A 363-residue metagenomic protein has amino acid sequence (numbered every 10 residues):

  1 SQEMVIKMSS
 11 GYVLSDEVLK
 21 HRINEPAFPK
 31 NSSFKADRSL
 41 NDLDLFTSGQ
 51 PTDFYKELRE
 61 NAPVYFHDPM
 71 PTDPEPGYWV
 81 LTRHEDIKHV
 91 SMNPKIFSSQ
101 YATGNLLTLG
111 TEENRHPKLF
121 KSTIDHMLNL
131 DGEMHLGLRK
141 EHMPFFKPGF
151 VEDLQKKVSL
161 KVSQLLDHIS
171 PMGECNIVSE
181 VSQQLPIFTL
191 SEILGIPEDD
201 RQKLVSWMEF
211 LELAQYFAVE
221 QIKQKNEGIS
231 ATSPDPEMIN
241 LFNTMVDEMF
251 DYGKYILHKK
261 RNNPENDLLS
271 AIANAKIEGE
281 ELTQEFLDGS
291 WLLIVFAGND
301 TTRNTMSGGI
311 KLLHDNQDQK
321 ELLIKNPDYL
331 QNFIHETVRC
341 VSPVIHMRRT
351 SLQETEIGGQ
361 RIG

Functional and structural regions predicted by a protein language model:
M4-G363: Cytochrome P450
